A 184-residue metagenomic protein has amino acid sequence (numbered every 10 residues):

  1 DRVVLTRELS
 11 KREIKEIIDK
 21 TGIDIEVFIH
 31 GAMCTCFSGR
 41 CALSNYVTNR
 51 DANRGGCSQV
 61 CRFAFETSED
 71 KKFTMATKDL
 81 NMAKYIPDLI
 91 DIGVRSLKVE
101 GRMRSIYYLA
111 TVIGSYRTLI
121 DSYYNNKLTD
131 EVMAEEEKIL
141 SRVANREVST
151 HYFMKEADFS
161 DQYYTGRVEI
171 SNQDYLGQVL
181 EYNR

Functional and structural regions predicted by a protein language model:
R2-R184: Surface-exposed amphipathic alpha-helical tracts and adjacent flexible/coil segments at the periphery of soluble enzymes
